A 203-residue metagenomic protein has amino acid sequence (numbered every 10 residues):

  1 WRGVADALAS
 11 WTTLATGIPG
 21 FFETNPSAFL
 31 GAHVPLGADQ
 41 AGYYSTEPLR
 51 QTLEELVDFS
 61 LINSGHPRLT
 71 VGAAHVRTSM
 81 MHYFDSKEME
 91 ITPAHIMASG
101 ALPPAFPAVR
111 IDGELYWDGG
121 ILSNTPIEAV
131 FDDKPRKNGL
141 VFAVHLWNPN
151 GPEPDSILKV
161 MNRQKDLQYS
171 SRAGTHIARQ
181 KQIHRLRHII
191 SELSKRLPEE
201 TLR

Functional and structural regions predicted by a protein language model:
W1-T52, T78-I91, G100, I111-Y116 (+1 more regions): Non-catalytic peripheral regions of patatin-like phospholipases
A9-L14, D58-T70: A short alpha-helix-loop-beta-strand transition element characteristic of N-terminal alpha/beta dinucleotide-binding
L61-S64, A101-G113: A short acidic-Thr-Gly-centered motif at the start of a beta-strand
G65-L69, R77, A105-P107, W147: Core active-site phosphate/anionic-ligand binding loop and the adjoining beta-turn-alpha structural block in enzyme
V71, I96-G100: Short alpha-helical scaffolding segments that buttress acidic/His motifs in well-ordered protein cores
V71-A73, A143: Structural beta-sheet core signal
